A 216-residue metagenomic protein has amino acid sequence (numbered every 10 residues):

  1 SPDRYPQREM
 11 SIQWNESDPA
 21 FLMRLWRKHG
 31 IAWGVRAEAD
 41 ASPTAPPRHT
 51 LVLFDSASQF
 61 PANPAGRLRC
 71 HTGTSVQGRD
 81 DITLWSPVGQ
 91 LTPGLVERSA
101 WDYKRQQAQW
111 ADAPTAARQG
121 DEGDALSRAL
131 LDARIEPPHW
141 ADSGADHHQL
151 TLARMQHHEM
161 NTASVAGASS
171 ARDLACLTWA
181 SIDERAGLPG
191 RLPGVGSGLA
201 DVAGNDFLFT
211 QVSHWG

Functional and structural regions predicted by a protein language model:
S1-G216: Amphipathic alpha-helical and helix-coil boundary elements used as assembly and membrane-proximal scaffolds
